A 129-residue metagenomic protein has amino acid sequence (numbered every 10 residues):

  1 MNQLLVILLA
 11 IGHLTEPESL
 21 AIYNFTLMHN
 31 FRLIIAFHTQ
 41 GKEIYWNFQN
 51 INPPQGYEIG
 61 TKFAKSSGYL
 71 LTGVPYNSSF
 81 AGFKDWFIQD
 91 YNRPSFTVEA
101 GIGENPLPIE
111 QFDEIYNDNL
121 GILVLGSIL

Functional and structural regions predicted by a protein language model:
M1-P54, T97-L107: Active-site/substrate-binding loop(s) of hydrolase catalytic cores
A10, I88, I102, Y116 (+1 more regions): Low-complexity, compositionally biased segments
P17, A21-N24, Q55-K62, S78 (+3 more regions): Extracytoplasmic/secreted proteins, especially bacterial periplasmic and envelope-associated proteins
L27-F31, K65-G68, V124-I128: Sec-exported extracytoplasmic/periplasmic mature domains
E43-I109: Catalytic cores of processing enzymes, dominated by hydrolases/peptidases, characterized by acidic/His-rich
L107-L129: His/Asp/Glu-rich mid-to-C-terminal helical/loop segments that flank catalytic regions of hydrolases
